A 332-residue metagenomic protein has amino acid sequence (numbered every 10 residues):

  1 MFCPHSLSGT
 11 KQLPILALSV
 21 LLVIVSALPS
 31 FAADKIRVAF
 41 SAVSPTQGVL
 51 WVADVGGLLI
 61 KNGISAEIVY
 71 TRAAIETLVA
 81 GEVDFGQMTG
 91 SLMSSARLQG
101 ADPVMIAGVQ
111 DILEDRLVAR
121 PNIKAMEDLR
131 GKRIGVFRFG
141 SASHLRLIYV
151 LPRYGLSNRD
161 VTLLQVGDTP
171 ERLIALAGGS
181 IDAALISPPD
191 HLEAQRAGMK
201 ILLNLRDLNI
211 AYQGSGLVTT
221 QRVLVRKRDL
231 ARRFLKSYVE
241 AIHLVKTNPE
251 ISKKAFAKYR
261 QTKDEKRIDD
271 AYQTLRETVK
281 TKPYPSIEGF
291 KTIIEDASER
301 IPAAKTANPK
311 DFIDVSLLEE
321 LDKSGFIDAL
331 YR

Functional and structural regions predicted by a protein language model:
M1-K11: N-terminal secretory signal peptides that target proteins for export/translocation
P14-A27: Bacterial N-terminal signal peptides
A32-G178, D182-P188, K200-A211: Short, glycine-/small- and polar/acidic-enriched structural segments that line small-molecule recognition paths
F40, V109-A119, A197-K227, A231 (+3 more regions): Periplasmic-binding protein-like
A142-S157, V161, S237-D270, D311-I313 (+2 more regions): Ligand-binding clefts/hinges and TM-proximal coupling segments of bilobed small-molecule sensing domains
A194: Short helix- or helix-capping micro-motifs that position conserved polar/aromatic residues at function-defining sites
R226-K305: Secondary-structure end/capping motifs
E295-R332: Conserved C-terminal helix/tail region of periplasmic/extracytoplasmic solute-binding proteins
